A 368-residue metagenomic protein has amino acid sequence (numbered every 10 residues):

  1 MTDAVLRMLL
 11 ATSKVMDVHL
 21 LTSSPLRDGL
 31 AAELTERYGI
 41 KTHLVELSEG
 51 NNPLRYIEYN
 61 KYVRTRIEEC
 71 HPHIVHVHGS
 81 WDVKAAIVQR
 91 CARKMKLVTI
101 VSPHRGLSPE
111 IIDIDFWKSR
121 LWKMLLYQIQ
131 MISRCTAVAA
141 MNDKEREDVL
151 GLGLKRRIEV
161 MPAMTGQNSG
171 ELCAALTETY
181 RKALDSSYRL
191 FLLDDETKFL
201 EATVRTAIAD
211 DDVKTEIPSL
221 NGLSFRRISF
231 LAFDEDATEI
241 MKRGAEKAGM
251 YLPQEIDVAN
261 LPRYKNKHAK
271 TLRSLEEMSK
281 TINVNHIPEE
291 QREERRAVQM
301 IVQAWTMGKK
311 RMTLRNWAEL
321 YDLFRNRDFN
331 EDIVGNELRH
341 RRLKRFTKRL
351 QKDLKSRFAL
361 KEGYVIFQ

Functional and structural regions predicted by a protein language model:
M1-A32, E36-H43, G170-A174, E178: N-terminal subdomain of nucleotide-sugar transferases
A4, S23, H78, K84 (+3 more regions): Replace "coordinates the UDP/GDP/TDP-sugar" with "coordinates nucleotide-activated sugar donors
R7-M8, L107, L121-A137: Membrane-proximal helix-turn-helix segments that form the acceptor-binding/catalytic region of lipid-linked
L26, S133-R157: A short, active-site helix/loop in glycosyltransferases that binds the activated sugar's phosphate group
V45-R90, K94, W122-L126, Q130: An amphipathic, basic-hydrophobic alpha-helix
I74, Q89-P109, A137-A139, E159: Active-site proximal beta-strand in glycosyltransferases
R146-G166, G170, A174: Helix-loop-beta element that forms the nucleotide-linked donor phosphate-binding surface in glycosyltransferases
Y180-Q368: Conserved NTP-donor binding/palm subdomain of two-metal-ion nucleotidyltransferases/polymerases, i.e., the charged
